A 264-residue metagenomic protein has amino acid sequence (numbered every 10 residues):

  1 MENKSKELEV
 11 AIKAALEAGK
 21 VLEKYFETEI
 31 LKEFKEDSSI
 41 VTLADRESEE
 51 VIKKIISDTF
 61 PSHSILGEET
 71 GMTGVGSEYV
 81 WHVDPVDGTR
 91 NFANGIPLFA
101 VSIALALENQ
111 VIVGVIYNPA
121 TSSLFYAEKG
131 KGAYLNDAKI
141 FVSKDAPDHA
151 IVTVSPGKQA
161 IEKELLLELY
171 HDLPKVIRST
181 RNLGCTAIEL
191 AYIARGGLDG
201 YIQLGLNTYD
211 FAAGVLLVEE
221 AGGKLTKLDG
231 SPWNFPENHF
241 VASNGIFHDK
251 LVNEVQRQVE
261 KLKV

Functional and structural regions predicted by a protein language model:
M1-K13, E168-K175, I188-V264: Oxyanion/phosphate-interacting regions
M1-V86, I246, E260-V264: N-terminal subdomain of lithium-sensitive/metallo-dependent phosphomonoesterases centered on the IMPase/IPPase/PAP
V21, S64, S179, D199 (+1 more regions): Residue-level detector of anion-binding/catalytic polar loops
L22, D45, I56, T89 (+6 more regions): Residue-level signal for inorganic ion chemistry
E33, T73-V75, Y126, S143-P147 (+1 more regions): Solvent-exposed alpha-helices and their adjacent loops that cap or buttress functional pockets in soluble metabolic
K35, E68, L183-C185, L228: Conserved beta-strand termini and adjacent loop/short-helix elements that scaffold enzyme active sites in alpha/beta
D58, L66, T73-F141, L216-E219 (+1 more regions): Active-site-adjacent structural elements in enzyme catalytic cores
A104-L190, N238-V264: Acidic beta-strand-loop-alpha-helix segment within the catalytic core of divalent metal-dependent phosphate-processing
